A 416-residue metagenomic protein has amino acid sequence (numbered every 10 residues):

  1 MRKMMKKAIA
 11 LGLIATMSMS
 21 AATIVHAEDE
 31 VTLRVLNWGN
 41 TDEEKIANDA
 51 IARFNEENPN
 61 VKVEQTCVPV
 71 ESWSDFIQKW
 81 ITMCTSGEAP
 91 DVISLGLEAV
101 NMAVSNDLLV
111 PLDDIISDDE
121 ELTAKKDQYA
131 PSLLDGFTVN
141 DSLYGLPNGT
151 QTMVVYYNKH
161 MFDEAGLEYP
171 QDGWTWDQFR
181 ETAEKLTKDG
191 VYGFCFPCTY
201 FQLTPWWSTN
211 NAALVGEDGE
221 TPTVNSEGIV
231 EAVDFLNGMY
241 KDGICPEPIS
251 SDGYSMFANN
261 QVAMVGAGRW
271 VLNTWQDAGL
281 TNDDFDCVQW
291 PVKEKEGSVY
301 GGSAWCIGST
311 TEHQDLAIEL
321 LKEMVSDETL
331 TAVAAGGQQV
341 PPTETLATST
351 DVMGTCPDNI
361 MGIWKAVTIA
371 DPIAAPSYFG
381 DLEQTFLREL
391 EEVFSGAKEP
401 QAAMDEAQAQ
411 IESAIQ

Functional and structural regions predicted by a protein language model:
D29-N40, V61-C67, D91-V92, Y192-C195: Short, well-ordered beta-strand elements
T41-K62, F386, M404: Short, polar/charged alpha-helical segment
R53, E57-Q128, E164-G166, A263-M264 (+2 more regions): Extracytoplasmic "Venus flytrap"/periplasmic binding protein-like
E56-E57, K62, S86, A165 (+7 more regions): Extracytoplasmic/periplasmic substrate-recognition and gating elements
C84, D91, L122-M161, Y192-G193 (+2 more regions): A structural signal for short loop-to-beta-strand junctions that line the ligand-binding cleft of periplasmic/secreted
L97-T152, D284-V288, D351-P357, G362-K365: Hinge/lid segment of periplasmic solute-binding proteins
T182-A183, G219-P248, W290: Glycine-centered hinge/linker elements that transmit conformational signals in sensory and ligand-binding systems
V288, G336-L387, E392: Long, aromatic- and glycine/proline-rich binding clefts that accommodate carbohydrate-like moieties
